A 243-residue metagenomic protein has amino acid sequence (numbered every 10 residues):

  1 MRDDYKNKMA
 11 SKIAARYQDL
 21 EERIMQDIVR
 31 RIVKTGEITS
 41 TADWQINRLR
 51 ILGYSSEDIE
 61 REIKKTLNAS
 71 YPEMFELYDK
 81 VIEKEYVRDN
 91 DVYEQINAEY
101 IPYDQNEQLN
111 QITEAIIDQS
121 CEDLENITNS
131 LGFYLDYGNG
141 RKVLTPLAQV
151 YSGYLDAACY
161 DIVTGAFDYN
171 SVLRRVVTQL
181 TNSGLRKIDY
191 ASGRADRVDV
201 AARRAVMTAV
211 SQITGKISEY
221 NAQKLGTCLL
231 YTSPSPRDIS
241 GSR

Functional and structural regions predicted by a protein language model:
M1-I188: N-terminal leader/targeting and assembly helices and adjacent pre-domain segments
K12-M25, V29-V33, E37, R194-A195 (+5 more regions): Generic ordered-secondary-structure signal
Y151-S152, A195, D238: Short amphipathic alpha-helical segments, especially helix-boundary/capping motifs
T164-S233: Long, positively charged binding patches that form subdomain-scale interaction surfaces for polyanionic ligands
Y231-S242: Single conserved hydrophobic/aromatic residue that forms the stacking wall/gate of nucleotide- or nucleobase-binding
